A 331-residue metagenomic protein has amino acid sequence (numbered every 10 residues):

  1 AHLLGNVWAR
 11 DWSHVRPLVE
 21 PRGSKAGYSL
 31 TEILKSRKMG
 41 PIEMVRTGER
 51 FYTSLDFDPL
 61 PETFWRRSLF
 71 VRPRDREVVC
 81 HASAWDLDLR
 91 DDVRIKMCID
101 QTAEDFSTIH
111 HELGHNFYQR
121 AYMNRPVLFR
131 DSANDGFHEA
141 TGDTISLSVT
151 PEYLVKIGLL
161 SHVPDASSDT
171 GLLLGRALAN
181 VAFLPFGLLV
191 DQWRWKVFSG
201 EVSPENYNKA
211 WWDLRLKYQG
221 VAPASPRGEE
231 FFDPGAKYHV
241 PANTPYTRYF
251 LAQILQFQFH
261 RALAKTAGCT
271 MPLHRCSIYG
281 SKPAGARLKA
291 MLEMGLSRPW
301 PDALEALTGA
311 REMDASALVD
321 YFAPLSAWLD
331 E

Functional and structural regions predicted by a protein language model:
A1-L4: NTP-dependent nucleotidyl-transfer catalytic core
N6-Y28, E43-R50, L60, F70-V79 (+7 more regions): C-terminal, non-catalytic "cap/extension" segments appended to globular domains
L34-M39, R90-H110: Short pre-active-site segment immediately N-terminal to the catalytic Zn-binding motif
P59-W65: A short coil-to-beta-strand element that immediately follows conserved catalytic motifs
D88-D92, F137-A140, L188: Short, solvent-exposed loop/turn segments at the edges of secondary structure
C98, S107, Q119-I145, G158-L160: Post-HEXXH active-site segment of zinc metalloproteases
D100, L128-S132, Y238-P245: A short glycine/serine-rich beta->alpha loop
